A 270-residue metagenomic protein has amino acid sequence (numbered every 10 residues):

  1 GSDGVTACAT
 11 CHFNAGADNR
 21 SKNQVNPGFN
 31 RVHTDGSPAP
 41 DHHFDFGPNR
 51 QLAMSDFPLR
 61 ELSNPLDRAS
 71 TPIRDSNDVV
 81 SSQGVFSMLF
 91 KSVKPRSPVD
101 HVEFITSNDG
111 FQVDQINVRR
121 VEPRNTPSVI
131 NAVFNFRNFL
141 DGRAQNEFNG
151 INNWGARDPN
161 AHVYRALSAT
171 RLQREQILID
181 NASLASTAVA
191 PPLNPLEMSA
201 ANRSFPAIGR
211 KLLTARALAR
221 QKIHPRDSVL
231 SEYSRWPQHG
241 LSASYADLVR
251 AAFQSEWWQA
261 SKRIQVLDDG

Functional and structural regions predicted by a protein language model:
G1-G270: Periplasmic c-type cytochrome electron-transfer domains
